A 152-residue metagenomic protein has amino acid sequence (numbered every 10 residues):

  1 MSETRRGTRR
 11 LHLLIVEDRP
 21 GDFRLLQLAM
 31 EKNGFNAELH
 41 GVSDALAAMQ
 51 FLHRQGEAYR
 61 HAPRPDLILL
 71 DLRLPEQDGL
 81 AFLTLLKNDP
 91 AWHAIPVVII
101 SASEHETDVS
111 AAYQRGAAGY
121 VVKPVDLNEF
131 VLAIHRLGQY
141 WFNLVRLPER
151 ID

Functional and structural regions predicted by a protein language model:
M1-I15, R19-H40, L46-M49, H53 (+2 more regions): Non-catalytic signal-transmission and effector/linker regions of two-component phosphorelay proteins
L28, L80-A81, E104-G119, L132 (+1 more regions): Alpha4 helix (beta4-alpha4-beta5 surface) of REC/receiver domains from two-component response regulators
D44-A47, D78-A81: Acidic catalytic/metal-coordinating carboxylates
D71, S101: Active-site residues of response regulator receiver
L72-E76: Receiver (REC) domain active-site loop signature in two-component systems and cognate sites in sensor histidine kinases
L80-H93: Short amphipathic alpha-helix used as the core "switch/output" element in two-component signaling
K123: A Lys-centered signature of the CheY-like receiver
